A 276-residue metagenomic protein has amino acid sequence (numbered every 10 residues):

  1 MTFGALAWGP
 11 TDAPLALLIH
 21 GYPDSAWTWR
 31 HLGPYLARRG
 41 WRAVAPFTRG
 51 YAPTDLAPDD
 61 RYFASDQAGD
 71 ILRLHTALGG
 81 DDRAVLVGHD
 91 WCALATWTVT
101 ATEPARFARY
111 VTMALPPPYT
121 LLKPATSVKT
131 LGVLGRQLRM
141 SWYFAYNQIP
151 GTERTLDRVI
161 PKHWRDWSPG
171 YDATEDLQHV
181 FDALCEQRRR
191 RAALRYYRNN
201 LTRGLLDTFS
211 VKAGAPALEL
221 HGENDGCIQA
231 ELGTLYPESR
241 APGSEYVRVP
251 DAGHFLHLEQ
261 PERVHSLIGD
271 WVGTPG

Functional and structural regions predicted by a protein language model:
F3, W27-T28, R42-V44, Y51-V85 (+3 more regions): Flexible "cap/lid" subdomain of the alpha/beta-hydrolase fold that forms the substrate-access gate
L6-D55: Conserved HGGG/HGGXW glycine-rich cap/lid loop of the alpha/beta-hydrolase fold
G9, G21, G88, P250-G253: Structured beta->alpha junctions
L17-G21, H89, H221: The conserved beta1-alpha1 loop
L36, V87-G88: Alpha-helical transmembrane bundle of multi-pass membrane proteins
A101, E262, S266-G269: Amphipathic alpha-helical segments that line or abut small-molecule/effector binding pockets and mediate allosteric
A252-P261, H265: Catalytic histidine-centered segment of alpha/beta-hydrolase-like enzymes
